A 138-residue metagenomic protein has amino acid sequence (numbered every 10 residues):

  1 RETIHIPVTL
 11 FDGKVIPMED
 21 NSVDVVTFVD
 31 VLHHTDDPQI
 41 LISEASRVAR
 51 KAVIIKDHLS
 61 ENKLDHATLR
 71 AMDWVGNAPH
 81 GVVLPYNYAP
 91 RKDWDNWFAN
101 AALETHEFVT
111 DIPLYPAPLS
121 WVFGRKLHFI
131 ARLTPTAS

Functional and structural regions predicted by a protein language model:
R1-V15, I40: Class I SAM-dependent methyltransferase SAM/SAH-binding core
M18: Carboxylate-rich, divalent-cation-coordinating active-site regions
T27: A conserved beta-strand element that flanks and buttresses the S-adenosyl-L-methionine
D30-H34: A short His-aromatic
Q39-I54: A short glycine-rich, Lys/Arg-flanked "PGG" loop and its adjoining helix->strand segment in the class I
K56-S120: C-terminal alpha-helical "lid/dimerization" subdomain adjacent to the S-adenosyl-L-methionine
L114-S138: Core SAM-dependent methyltransferase catalytic element
